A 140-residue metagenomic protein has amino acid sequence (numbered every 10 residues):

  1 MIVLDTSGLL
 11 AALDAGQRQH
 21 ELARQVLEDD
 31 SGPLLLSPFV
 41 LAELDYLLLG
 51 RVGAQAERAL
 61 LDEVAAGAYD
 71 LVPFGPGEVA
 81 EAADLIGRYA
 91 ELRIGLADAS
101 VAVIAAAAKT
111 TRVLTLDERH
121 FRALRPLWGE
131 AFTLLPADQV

Functional and structural regions predicted by a protein language model:
M1-L36, L49-D62, W128, Q139-V140: Short, well-structured N-terminal submotif of metal-dependent ribonuclease cores
D5, E43, D98, D117: Acidic active-site catalytic centers that drive phospho-/nucleotidyl reactions and related ester hydrolyses
S7-G8, F39, G77, R119: Alpha-helix/helix-capping structural signal
P33, D70, A131-T133: Conserved beta-strand segments of alpha/beta enzyme cores
E43, E81, A123: Phosphate- and divalent-cation-binding pockets in alpha/beta enzyme and binding domains that engage nucleotide-derived
D70-L116: Active-site neighborhoods of divalent-metal-dependent phosphate/nucleic-acid chemistry enzymes
K109-V140: Acidic, PIN/NYN-like endoribonuclease modules and their adjacent C-terminal/linker elements
